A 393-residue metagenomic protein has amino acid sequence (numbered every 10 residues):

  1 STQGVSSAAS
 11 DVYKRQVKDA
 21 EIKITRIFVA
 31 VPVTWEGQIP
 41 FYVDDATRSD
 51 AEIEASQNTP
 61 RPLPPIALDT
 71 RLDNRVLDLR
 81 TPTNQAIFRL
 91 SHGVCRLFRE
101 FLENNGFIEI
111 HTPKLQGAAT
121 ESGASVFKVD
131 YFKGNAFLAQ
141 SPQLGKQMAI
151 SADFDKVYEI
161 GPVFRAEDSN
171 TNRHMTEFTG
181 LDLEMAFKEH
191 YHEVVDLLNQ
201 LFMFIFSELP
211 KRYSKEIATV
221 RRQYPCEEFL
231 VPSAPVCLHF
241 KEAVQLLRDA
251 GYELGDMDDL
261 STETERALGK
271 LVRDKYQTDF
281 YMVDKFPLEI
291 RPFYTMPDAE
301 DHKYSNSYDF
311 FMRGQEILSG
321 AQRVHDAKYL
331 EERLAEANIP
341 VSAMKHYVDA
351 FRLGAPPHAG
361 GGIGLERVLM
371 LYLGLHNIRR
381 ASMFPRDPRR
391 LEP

Functional and structural regions predicted by a protein language model:
T2-A9, Y13: Single conserved hydrophobic/aromatic residue that forms the stacking wall/gate of nucleotide- or nucleobase-binding
V5, I87-F98, F137, V194 (+4 more regions): Hydrophobic (often cysteine-bearing) scaffold residues that line and stabilize catalytic clefts of nucleotide/cofactor
K14-N105, H111-T112: Extended, charge-rich, solvent-exposed interface segments
P32, G37-Q38, I110, A136 (+5 more regions): Short helix/loop capping segments that flank catalytic or ligand/cofactor-binding pockets
G93-N105, S141-A152, K156, I160-E167 (+10 more regions): Generic, well-ordered alpha-helical scaffold segments in large soluble proteins
K114-K133, F137, P142, M148-I150 (+1 more regions): Extended, charged alpha-beta segments that form solvent-exposed binding/catalytic grooves in nucleic-acid-handling
T120-V126, Q200-R313, E336-D349, L353-P356: Metal-assisted phosphate- and nucleotidyl-transfer catalytic regions
A152-P162, M175-H190, T278-P393: TRNA-recognition modules of translation machinery and tRNA-sensing kinases, especially anticodon-binding
